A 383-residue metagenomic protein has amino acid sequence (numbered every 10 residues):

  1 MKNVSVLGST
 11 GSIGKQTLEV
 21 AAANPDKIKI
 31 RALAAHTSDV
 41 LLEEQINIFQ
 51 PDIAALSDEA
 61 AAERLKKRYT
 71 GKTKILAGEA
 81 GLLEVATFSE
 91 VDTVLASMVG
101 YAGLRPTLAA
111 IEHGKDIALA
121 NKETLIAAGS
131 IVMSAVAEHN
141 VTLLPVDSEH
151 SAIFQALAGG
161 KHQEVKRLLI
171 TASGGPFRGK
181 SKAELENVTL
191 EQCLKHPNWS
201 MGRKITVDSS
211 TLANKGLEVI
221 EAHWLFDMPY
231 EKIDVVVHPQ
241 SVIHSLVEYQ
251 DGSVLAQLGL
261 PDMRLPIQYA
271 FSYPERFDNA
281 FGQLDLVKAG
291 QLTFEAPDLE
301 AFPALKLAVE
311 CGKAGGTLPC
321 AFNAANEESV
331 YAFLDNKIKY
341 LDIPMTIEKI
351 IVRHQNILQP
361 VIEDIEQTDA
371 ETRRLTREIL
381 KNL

Functional and structural regions predicted by a protein language model:
M1-L383: Catalytic, metal-anchored helix/loop core of enzyme active sites in primary metabolism
